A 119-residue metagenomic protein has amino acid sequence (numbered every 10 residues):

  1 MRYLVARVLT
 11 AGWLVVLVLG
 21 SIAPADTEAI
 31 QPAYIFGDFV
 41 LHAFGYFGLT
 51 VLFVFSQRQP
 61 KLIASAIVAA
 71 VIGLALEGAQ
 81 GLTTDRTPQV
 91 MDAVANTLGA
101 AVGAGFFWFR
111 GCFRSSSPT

Functional and structural regions predicted by a protein language model:
M1-A93, T97-T119: Bulky hydrophobic segments
